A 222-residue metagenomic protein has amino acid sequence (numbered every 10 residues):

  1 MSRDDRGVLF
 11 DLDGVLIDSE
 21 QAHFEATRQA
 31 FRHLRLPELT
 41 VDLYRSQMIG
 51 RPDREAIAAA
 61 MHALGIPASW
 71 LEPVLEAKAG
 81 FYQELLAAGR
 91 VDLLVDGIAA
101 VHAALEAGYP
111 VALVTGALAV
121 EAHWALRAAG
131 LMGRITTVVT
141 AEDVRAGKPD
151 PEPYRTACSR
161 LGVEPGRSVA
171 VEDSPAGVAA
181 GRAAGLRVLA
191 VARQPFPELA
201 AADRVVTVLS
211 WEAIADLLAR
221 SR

Functional and structural regions predicted by a protein language model:
M1-R6, I98, H102-L105, L118-R222: Asp-based, Mg2+/Mn2+-dependent phosphohydrolase catalytic module
S2-I98, H102, A107: N-terminal helical cap/lid subdomain that shapes the substrate entry/recognition surface in HAD-like hydrolases
V15, T115-A117: Conserved phosphate-coupling serine/threonine residues in phosphotransfer and NTP-handling enzymes
D18, V91, L113, R145 (+1 more regions): Residue-level marker of alpha-helix boundaries and capping positions
A22, R32, L86-A87, L113-T115 (+2 more regions): Short linear motifs at secondary-structure transitions and domain/linker junctions
